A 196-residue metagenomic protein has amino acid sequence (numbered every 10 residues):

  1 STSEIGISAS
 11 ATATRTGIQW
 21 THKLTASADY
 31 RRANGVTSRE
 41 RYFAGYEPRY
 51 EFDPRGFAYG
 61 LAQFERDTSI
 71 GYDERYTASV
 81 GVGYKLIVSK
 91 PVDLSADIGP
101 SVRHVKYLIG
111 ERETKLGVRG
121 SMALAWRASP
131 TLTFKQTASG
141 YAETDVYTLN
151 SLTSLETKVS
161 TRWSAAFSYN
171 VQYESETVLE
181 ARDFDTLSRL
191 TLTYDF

Functional and structural regions predicted by a protein language model:
S1-I5, R32-R39, R66-E74, L108-R112 (+2 more regions): Solvent-exposed loop/turn segments connecting transmembrane beta-strands in outer-membrane beta-barrel proteins
S1-T25, R32: Outer-membrane beta-barrel initiation region
A9-A11, A44-Y46, V80, G120-M122 (+2 more regions): Membrane-embedded beta-strands of outer-membrane beta-barrel proteins, especially the hydrophobic/small aromatic
R15-G17, A28-R32, F64-T68, L86 (+4 more regions): Transmembrane beta-strands of outer-membrane beta-barrel pores
I18-L24, R55-A58, K90-L94, W126-F134 (+1 more regions): Repeated loop/turn-to-beta-strand initiation elements of outer-membrane beta-barrel proteins
L24-Y30, A44-P48, G60-F64, V80 (+4 more regions): Transmembrane beta-barrel strands of outer-membrane/channel proteins
S79, K85, P91-Y141: Detector for outer-membrane/organellar transmembrane beta-barrel domains, recognizing the amphipathic beta-strand
S79, L155-K158, F184-F196: Outer-membrane beta-barrel "beta-signal"
